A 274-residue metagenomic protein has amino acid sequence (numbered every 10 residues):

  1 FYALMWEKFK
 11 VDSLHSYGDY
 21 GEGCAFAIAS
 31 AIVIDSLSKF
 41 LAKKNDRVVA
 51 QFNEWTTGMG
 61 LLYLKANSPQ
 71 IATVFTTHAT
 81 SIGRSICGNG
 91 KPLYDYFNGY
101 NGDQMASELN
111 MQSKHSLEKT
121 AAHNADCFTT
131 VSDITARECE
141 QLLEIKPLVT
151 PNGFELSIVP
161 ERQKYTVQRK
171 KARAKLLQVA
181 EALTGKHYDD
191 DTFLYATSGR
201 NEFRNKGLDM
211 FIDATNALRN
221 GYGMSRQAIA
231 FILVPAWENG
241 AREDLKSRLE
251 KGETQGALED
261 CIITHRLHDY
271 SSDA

Functional and structural regions predicted by a protein language model:
F1-A274: Catalytic cores of nucleotide-sugar-dependent glycosyltransferases that transfer UDP/GDP/TDP-activated
